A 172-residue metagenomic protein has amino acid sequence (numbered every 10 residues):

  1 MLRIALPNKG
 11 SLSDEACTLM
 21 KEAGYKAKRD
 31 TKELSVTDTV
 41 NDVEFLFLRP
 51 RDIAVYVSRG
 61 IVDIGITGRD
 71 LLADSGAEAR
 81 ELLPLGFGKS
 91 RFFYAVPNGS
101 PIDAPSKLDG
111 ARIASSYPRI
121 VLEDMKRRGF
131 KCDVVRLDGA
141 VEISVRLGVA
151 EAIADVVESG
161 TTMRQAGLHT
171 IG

Functional and structural regions predicted by a protein language model:
M1-G172: Domain-level signature for soluble enzymes in the chorismate/prephenate branch of the shikimate pathway
